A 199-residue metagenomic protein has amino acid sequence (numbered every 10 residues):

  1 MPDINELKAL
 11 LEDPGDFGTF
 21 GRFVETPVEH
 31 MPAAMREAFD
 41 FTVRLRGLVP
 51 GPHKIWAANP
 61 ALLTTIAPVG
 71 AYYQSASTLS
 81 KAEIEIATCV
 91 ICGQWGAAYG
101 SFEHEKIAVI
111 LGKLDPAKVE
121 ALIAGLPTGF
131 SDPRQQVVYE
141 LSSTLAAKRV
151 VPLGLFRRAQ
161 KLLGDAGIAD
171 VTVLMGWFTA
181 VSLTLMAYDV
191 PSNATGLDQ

Functional and structural regions predicted by a protein language model:
M1-Q199: Hydrophobic alpha-helical segments
